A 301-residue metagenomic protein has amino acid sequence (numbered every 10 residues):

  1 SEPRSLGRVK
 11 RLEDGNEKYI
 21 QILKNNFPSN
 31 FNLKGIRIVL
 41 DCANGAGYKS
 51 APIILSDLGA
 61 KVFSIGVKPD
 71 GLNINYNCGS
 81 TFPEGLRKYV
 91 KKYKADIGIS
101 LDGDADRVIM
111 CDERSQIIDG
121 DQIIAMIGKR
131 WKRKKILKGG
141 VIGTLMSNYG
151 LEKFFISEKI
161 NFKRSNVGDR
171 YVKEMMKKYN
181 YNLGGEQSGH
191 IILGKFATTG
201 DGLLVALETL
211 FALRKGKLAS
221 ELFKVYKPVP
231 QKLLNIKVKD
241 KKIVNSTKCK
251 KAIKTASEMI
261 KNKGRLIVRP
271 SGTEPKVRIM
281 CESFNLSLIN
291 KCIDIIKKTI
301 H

Functional and structural regions predicted by a protein language model:
S1-K91: Gly/Ser/Thr-enriched, mixed-charge loops and adjacent short helices that form phosphate/oxyanion-binding elements
Q21-K24, K49-S56, P83-K91, A125-K129 (+4 more regions): Predominant activation on well-ordered alpha-helical scaffold segments within soluble catalytic domains
K34, P83-K159: Replace "Mg2+/Mn2+-dependent" with "divalent metal-dependent
A43-Y48, A105-D106, S147-Y149, N285-S287: Gly/Ser/Thr-rich loops at beta-strand to alpha-helix junctions that form or flank small-molecule/cofactor-binding
N44, G103, P270-E274: A generic beta-sheet turn/junction motif
K49-I53, Y76-C78, V108-R114, L151-S157 (+2 more regions): Short acidic, glycine/serine/threonine-rich loops at helix termini
G59-G66, I117-Q122, K159-V167: Short hydrophobic/aromatic-enriched beta-strand-loop microsegments
A95-I97, R133, L137-H301: Phosphate-binding and adjacent anionic-ligand microenvironments
